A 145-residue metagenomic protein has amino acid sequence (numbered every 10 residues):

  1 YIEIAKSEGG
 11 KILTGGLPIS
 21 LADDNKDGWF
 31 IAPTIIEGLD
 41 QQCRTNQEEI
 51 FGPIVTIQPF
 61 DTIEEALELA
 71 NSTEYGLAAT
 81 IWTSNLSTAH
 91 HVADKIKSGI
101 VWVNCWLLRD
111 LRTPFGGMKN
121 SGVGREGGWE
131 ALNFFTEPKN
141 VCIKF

Functional and structural regions predicted by a protein language model:
I12-G15, V103-C105: General beta-strand structural signal in soluble alpha/beta enzymes
G16-D24: Short, solvent-exposed loop/turn elements at beta->coil junctions and helix N-caps that rim active or binding pockets
N25-F145: Conserved C-terminal structural/oligomerization subdomain of aldehyde/semialdehyde dehydrogenase
